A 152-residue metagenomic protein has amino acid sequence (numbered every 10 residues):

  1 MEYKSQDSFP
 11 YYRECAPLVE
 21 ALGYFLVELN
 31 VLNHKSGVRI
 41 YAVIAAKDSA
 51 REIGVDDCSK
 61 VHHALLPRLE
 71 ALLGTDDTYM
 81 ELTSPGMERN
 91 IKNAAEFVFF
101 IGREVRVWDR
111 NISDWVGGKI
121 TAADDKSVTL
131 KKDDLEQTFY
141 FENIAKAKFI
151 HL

Functional and structural regions predicted by a protein language model:
M1-G117, T121-L152: Short Lys/Arg-rich amphipathic alpha-helical segments
